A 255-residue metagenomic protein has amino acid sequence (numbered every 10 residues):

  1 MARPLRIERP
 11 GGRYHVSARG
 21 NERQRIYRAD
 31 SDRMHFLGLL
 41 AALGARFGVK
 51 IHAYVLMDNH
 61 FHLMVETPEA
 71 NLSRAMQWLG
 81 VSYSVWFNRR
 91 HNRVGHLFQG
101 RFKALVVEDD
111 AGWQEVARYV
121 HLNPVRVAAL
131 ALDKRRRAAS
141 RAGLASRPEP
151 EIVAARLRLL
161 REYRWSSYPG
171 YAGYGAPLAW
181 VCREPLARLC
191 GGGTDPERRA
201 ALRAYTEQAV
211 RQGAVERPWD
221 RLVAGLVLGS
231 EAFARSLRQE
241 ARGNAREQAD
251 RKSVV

Functional and structural regions predicted by a protein language model:
M1-M57, E66-V255: Short Pro-Cys-Gly-centered "Cys-loop" motif that presents a nucleophilic cysteine in a tight turn
H62-M64: N-terminal functional module of multi-domain proteins
